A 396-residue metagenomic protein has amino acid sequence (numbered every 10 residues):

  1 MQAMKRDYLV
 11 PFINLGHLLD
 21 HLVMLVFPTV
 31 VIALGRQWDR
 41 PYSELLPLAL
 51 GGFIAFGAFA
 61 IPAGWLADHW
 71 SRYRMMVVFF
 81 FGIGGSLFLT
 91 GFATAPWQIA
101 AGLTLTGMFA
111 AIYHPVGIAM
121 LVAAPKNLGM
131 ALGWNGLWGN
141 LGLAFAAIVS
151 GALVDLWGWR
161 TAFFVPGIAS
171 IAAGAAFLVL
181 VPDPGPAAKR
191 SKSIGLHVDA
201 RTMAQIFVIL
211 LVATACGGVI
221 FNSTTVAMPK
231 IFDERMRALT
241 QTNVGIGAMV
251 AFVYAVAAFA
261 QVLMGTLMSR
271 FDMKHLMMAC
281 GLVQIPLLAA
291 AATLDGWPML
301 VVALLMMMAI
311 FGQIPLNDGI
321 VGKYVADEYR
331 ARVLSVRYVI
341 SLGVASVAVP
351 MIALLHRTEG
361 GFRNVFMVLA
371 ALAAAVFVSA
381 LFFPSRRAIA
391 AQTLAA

Functional and structural regions predicted by a protein language model:
L25, F53-I61, L143-A144, Y254-V262 (+1 more regions): Residue-level signature of mid-helix packing/kink "hotspots" within the transmembrane helices of 12-pass Major
F27-P28, Q205-F259: Extracytoplasmic gate region of multi-pass secondary transporters
L34-G35, L66-A67, V149-W157, F232-D233 (+2 more regions): Interfacial helix-cap and linker-helix signal at transmembrane-aqueous boundaries of multi-pass secondary transporters
A58-T94: Conserved MFS/SLC helix-loop-helix module at the cytosolic interface between two early adjacent transmembrane helices
G102-N140: Cytoplasmic helix-loop-helix junction between adjacent transmembrane helices in 12-TM secondary transporters
G167-R190, S379-P384: C-terminal membrane-cytosol helix-exit motif in multi-pass small-molecule transporters
D272-I320: C-terminal transmembrane helical hairpin of 12-TM major facilitator-type secondary transporters
Y324-E359: A late C-terminal transmembrane helix in Major Facilitator Superfamily
